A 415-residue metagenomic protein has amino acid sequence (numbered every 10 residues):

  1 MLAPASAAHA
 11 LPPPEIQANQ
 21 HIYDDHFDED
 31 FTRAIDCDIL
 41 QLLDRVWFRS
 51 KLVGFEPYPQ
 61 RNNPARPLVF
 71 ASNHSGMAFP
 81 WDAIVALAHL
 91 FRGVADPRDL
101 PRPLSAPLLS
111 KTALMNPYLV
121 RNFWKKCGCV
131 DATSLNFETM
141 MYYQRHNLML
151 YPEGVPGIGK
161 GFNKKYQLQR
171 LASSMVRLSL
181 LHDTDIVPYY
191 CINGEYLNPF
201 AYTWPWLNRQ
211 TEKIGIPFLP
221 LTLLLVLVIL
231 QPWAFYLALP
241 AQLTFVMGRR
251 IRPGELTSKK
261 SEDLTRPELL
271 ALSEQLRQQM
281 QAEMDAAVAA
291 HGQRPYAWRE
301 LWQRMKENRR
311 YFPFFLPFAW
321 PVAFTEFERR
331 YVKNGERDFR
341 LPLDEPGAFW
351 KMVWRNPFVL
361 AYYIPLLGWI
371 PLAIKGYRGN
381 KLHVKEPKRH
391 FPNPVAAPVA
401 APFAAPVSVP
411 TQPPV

Functional and structural regions predicted by a protein language model:
M1-A3, G154-P156, T265, V409-V415: Intrinsically disordered low-complexity regions specifically enriched for long asparagine
L2-S134, W298-P398, P402: Membrane-anchoring hydrophobic helices of lipid-metabolizing enzymes
E29-D44, R121, E138-Y142, N208 (+5 more regions): Generic detector of well-ordered alpha-helical segments enriched in charged/polar residues, highlighting helical
A34, R45-I251: Soluble catalytic domains of membrane acyltransferases
L197-F318, G347, K351-R355, K385 (+2 more regions): Conserved catalytic or regulatory cores that recognize and/or transform ribose-phosphate-containing ligands
